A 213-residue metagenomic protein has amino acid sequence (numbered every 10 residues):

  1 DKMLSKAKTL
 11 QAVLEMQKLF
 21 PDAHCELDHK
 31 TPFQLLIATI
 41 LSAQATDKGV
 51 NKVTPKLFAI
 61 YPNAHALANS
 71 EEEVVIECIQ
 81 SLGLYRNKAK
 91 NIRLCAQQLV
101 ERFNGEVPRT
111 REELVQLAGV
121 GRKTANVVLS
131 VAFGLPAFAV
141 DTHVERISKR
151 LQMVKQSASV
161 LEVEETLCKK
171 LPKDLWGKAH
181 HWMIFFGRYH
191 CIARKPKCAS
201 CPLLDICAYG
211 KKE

Functional and structural regions predicted by a protein language model:
M3-E213: Catalytic cores of DNA base-excision repair glycosylases
